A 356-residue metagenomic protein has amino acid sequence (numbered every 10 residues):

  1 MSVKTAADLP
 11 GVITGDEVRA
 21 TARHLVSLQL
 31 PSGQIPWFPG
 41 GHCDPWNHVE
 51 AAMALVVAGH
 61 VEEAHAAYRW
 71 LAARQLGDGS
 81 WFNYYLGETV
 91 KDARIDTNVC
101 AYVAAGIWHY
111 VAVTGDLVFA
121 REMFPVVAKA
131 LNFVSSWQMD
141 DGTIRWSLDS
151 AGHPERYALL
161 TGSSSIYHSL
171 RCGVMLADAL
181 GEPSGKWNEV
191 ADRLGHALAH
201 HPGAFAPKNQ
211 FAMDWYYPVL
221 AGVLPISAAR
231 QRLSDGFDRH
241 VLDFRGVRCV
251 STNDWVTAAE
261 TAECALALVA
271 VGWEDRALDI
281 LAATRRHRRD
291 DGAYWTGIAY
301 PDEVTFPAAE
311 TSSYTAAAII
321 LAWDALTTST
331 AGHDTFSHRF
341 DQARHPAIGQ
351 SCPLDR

Functional and structural regions predicted by a protein language model:
M1-G11, V49-V61, Y102-F119, S164-E182 (+3 more regions): Well-ordered alpha-helical scaffold segments within catalytic/enzyme domains
S2-H42, H65-C100, F124, K129-Y157 (+2 more regions): Extended glycan-interaction surfaces of carbohydrate-active proteins
L28, W37, G41-V49, M53-H60: N-terminal beta1-alpha1-beta2 module of alpha/beta enzyme domains
E63, F119-E122, V126, G185-K186 (+1 more regions): Alpha-helical positions within canonical tetratricopeptide repeat
E155-H201: Loop-centered beta-sheet repeat module
